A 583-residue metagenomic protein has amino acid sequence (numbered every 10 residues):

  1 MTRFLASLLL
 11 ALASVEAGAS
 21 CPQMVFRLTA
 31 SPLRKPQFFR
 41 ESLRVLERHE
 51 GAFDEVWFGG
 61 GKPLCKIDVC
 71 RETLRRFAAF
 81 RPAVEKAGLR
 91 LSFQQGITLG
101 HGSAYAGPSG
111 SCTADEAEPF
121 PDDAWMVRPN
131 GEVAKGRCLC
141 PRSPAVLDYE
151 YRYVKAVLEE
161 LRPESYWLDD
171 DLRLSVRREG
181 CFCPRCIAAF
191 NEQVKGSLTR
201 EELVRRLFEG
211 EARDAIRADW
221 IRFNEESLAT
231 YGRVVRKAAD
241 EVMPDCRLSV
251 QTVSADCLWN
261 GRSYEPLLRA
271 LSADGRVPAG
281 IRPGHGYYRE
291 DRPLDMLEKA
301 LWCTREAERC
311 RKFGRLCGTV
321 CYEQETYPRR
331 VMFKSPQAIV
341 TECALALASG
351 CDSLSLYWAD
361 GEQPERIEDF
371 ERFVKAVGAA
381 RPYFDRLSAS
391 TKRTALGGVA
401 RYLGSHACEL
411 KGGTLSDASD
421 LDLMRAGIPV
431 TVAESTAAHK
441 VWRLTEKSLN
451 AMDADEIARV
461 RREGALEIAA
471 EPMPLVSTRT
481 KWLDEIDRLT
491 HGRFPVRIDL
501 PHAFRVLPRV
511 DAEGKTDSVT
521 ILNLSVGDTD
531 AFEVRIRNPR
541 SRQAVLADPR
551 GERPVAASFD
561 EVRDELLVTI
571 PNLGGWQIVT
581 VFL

Functional and structural regions predicted by a protein language model:
C21-R76: N-terminal substrate-binding region of glycoside hydrolase catalytic domains
P22-L33, S92-T98, W167-D170, R217-S263 (+2 more regions): Aromatic-lined carbohydrate-recognition surfaces of secreted/lumenal glycan-active proteins
P32-H49, V146-V157, R262-A270, S335-A344: Short, acidic/polar
L43, G59-E118, V235-A238: Aromatic-lined substrate-binding rim segments of carbohydrate-active enzymes
H49, D54, G60, G102-A104 (+5 more regions): Hydrophobic targeting/anchoring helices
R90-L161, R178, L198-R222, R233: Active-site-adjacent "subsite" loops/lids of carbohydrate-active enzymes
E150, V157, Y166, A239 (+3 more regions): Conserved, mostly hydrophobic/aromatic
K411-L583: A conserved amphipathic helix/loop scaffold that creates a polar/acidic microenvironment used either to coordinate
